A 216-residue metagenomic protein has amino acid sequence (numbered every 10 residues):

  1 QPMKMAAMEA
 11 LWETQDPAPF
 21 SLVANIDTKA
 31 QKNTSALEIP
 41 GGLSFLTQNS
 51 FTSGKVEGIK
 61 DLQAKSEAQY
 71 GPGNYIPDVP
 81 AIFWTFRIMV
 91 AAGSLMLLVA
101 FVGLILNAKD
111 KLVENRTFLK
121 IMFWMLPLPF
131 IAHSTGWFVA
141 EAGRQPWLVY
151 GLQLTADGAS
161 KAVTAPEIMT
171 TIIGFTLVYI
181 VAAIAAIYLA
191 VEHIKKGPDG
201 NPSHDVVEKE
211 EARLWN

Functional and structural regions predicted by a protein language model:
Q1-F51: Aromatic-rich transmembrane-lumenal/periplasmic boundary elements in polytopic membrane proteins
Q1-M3, V139-A142, I187-G200: Juxtamembrane/interface segments at transmembrane-helix termini
M8, G197-L214: Short, highly charged, low-complexity non-transmembrane loops/tails of multi-pass membrane proteins
A30-P40, F123-A142: Hydrophobic alpha-helical membrane-insertion segments
A30-S94, T170-I172: Individual transmembrane alpha-helix segments
V56-I59, T135-T155: Juxtamembrane non-transmembrane "cap" segments at the membrane-aqueous interface of multi-pass membrane proteins
P77-W137, M169-H193, W215: C-terminal substrate/ligand-recognition segments
V149-T170: Short, membrane-exposed interhelical loops at transmembrane-helix boundaries
